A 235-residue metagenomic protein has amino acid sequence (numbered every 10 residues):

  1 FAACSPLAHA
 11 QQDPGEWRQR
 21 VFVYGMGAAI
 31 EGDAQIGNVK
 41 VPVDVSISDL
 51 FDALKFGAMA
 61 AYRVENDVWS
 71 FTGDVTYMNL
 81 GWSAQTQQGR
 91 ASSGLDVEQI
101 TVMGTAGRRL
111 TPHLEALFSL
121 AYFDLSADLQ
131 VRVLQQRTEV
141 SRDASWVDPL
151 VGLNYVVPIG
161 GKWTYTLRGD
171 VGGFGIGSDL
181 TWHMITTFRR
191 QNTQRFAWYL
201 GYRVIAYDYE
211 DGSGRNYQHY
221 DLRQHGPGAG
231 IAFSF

Functional and structural regions predicted by a protein language model:
A10-G81, G228, S234: Short glycine/proline- and aromatic-enriched beta-strand/turn motifs that initiate or cap beta-hairpins
G15-W17, L54-A58, E65, D96-V102 (+3 more regions): Residues that define the transmembrane beta-barrel architecture of outer-membrane proteins
V21, A60-N66, G104-R108, F118-L120 (+4 more regions): Residues on the lipid-exposed face of transmembrane beta-strands in outer-membrane beta-barrel proteins
V21-G27, G73-Y77, F118-Y122, L167-V171 (+2 more regions): Transmembrane beta-barrel strands of outer-membrane/channel proteins
G32-D49, G81-V97, L125-D143, E210-Y220: Flexible, solvent-exposed loop segments that connect beta-strands
A34, H183-F235: Predominantly the C-terminal beta-signal and adjacent terminal strand-loop region of outer-membrane beta-barrel
V68-F71, H113-A116, G161-Y165, Q194-W198: Repeated loop/turn-to-beta-strand initiation elements of outer-membrane beta-barrel proteins
T164-D179: Transmembrane beta-strand segments that form the barrel wall of outer-membrane beta-barrel proteins
